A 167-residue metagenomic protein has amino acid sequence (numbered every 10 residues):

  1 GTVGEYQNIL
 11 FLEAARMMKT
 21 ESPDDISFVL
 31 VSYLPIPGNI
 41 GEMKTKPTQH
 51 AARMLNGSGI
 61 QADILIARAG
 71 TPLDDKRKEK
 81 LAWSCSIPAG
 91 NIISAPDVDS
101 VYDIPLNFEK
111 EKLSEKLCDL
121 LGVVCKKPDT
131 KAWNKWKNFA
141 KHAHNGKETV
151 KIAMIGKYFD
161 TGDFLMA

Functional and structural regions predicted by a protein language model:
G1-A167: N-terminal beta1-alpha1 cap of cysteine-dependent amidohydrolase-like domains
